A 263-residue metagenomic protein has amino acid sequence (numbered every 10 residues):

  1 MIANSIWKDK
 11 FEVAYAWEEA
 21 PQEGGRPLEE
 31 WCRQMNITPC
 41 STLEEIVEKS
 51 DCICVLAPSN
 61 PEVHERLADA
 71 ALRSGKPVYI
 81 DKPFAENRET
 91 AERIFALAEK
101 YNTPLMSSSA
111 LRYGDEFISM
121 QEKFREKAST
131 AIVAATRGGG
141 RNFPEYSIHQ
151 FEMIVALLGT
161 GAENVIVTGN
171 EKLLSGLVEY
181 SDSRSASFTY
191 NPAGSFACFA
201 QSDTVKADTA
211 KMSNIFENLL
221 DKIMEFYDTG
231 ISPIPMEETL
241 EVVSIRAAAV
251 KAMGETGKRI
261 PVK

Functional and structural regions predicted by a protein language model:
M1-S74, E86, E99-Y101, T160-G161 (+4 more regions): N-terminal glycine-/serine-/threonine-rich beta1-alpha1-beta2 phosphate-ribose binding loop of Rossmann-like
G25-R26, V205-K263: C-terminal helical cap and adjacent loop that interface with cofactors, partners, or active-site loops
R26-R33, I94, F151-I154: Short, aromatic/basic amphipathic alpha-helical patches
S41, I80, L105-S107: Hydrophobic residues in well-ordered beta-strands that form the structural core
G75-P77, K82-P83: Short helix/strand-capping hinge loops at secondary-structure junctions that flank key functional elements
F84-P144: A contiguous active-site-proximal alpha/beta segment in oxidoreductase catalytic domains
A91, F117, Q150-F151, F216 (+2 more regions): A general structural signal for well-ordered alpha-helical segments in protein cores
T130-S195, E237-S244: Rossmann-like dinucleotide-binding domain that binds NAD(P)(H)
